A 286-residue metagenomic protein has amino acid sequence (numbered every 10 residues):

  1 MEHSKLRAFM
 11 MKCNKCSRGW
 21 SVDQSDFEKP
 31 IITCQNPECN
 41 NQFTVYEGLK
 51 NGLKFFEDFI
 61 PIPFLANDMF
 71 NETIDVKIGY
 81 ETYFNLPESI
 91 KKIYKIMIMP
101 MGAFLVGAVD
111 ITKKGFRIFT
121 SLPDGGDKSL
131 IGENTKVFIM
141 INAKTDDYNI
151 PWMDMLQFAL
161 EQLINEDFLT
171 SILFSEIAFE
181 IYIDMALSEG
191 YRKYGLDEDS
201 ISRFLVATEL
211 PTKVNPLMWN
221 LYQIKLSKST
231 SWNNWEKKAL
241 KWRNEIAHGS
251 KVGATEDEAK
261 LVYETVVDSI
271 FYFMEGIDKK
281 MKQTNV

Functional and structural regions predicted by a protein language model:
M1-D146, N220-T230, G276-V286: Terminal, compositionally biased low-complexity regions
M10, Q223-V286: Charge-enriched, short contiguous segments at helix-coil
D26-K29, L49-G52, I172, D184 (+3 more regions): A generic "cationic amphipathic patch" detector
P30, F56, E176, S188 (+4 more regions): Flexible domain-boundary/linker segments
C39, F43-T44, N142-N234, G276-V286: Amphipathic alpha-helical interface elements
